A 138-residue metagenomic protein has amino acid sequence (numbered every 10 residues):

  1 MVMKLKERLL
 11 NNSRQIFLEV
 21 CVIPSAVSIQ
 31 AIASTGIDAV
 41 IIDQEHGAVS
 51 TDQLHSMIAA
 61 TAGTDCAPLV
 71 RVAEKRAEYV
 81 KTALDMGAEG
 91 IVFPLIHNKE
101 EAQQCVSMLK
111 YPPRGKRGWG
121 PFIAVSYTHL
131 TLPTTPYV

Functional and structural regions predicted by a protein language model:
M1-L18: N-terminal amphipathic alpha-helix/helix-capping segment at the start of soluble metabolic enzymes
F17-V20, V40-I42, P68-V70, I91-F93: Hydrophobic faces of well-ordered beta-strands that scaffold small-molecule active sites in alpha/beta enzyme cores
C21-P24, V70-A77, L95-I96: Glycine-rich beta-to-alpha transition loops that act as phosphate-gripper elements at the mouths of alpha/beta enzyme
I23-A39, T82, H97-S107, Y111: Alpha/beta enzyme core
H46-A60, R76-E78, H97-K110: Active-site-adjacent beta->alpha loops and helix N-cap segments on the catalytic face of soluble alpha/beta enzymes
E78-E89, E101: Catalytic cores of alpha/beta
F93, H97-L130: Conserved anion-binding
H129-V138: Single conserved hydrophobic/aromatic residue that forms the stacking wall/gate of nucleotide- or nucleobase-binding
